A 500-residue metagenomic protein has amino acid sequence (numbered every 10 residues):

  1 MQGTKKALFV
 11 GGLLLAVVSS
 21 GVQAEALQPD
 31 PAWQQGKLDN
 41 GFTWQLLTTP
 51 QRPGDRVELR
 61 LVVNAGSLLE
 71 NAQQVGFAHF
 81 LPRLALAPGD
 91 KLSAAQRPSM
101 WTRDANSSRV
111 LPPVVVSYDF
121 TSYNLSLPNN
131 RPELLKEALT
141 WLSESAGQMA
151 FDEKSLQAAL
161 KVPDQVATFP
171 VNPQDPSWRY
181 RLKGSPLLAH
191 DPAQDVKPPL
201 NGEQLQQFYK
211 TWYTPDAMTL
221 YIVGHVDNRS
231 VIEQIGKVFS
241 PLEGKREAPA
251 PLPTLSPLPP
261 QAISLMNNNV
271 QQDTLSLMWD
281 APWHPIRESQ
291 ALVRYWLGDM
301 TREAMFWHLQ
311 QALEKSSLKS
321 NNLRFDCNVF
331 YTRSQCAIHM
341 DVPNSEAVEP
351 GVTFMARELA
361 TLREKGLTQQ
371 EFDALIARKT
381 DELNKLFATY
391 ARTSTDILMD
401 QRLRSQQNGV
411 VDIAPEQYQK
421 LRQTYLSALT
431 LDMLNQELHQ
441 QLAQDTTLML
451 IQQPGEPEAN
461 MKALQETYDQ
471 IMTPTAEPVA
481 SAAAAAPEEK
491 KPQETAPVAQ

Functional and structural regions predicted by a protein language model:
A16-G21: N-terminal signal peptide c-region/cleavage motif recognized by signal peptidases
E25-A26, T219-G224, I376, T380-Q500: C-terminal regions of mature proteins
E25-Q34, P170, S177-M218, L252-T254 (+4 more regions): Histidine-acidic residue clusters that define the catalytic metal-binding segment of zinc metallopeptidase domains
G41, L61, H79-F80, Y123 (+11 more regions): Buried hydrophobic packing residues in well-ordered domains
E58-S126, L187-D191, P199, E303-R324 (+1 more regions): M16/MPP (pitrilysin/insulinase) zinc-metallopeptidase core fold and M16-derived inactive scaffolds
P98-F208, L277, T353-R357, L367-M399: Acidic/histidine-enriched segments that form metal/cofactor-coordinating and catalytic pocket/exosite environments
G202-K237, D445-T447: Non-catalytic, conformational "gating/processing" segments within enzyme and secreted inhibitor domains
T219-S276, D280-H284, G455-E456, K462-K490: An aromatic/glycine/proline-enriched structural segment found at the starts of mature extracellular/organellar domains
